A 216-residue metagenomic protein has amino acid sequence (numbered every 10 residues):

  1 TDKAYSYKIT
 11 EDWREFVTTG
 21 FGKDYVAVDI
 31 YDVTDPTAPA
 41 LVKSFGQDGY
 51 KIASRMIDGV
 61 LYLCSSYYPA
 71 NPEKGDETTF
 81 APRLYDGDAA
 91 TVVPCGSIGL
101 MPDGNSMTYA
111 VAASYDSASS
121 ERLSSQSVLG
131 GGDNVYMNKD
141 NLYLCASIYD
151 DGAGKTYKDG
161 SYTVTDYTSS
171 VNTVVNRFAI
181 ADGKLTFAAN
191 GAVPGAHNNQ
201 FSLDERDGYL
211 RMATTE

Functional and structural regions predicted by a protein language model:
T1-E216: Beta-sheet-rich non-transmembrane sensory/scaffold domains
